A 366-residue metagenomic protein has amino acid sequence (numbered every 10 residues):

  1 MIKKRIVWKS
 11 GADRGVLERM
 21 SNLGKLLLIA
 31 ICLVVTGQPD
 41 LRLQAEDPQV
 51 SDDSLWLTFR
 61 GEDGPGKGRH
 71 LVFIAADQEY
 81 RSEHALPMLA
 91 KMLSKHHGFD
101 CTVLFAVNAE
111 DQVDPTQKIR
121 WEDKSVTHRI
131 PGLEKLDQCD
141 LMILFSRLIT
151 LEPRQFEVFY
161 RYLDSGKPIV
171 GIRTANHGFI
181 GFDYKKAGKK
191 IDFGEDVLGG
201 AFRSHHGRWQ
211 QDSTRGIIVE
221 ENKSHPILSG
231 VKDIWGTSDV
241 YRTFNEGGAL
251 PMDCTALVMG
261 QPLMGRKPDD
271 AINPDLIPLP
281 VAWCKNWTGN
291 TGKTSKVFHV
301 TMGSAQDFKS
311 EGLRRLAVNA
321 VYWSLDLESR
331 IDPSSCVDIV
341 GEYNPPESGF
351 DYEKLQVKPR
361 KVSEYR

Functional and structural regions predicted by a protein language model:
M1-N22: N-terminal secretory signal peptides that target proteins for export/translocation
K25-D40: Bacterial N-terminal signal peptides
E46-G66, H84-A85, K95-H96, D111 (+3 more regions): Extracellular ligand-binding/catalytic regions of CAZymes and related secreted enzymes and adhesion modules
P48-W56, S94, D100, T127 (+2 more regions): Catalytic beta-strand/loop cores that center a nucleophilic Ser/Cys/Thr and support acyl-enzyme chemistry
L57-F59, V72-I74, Q78-H177: Helical hinge/lid and interdomain linker segments adjacent to catalytic or ligand-binding clefts that mediate domain
R69: Nucleotide donor/acceptor-binding cores
M92, G194-A201, E220, T237-V240 (+2 more regions): Oxidoreductase and adenylate-handling cofactor-binding alpha/beta cores
K135, L144, L148-G230: A glycine-rich, often tryptophan-bearing local segment used as a flexible ligand/cofactor-contacting loop or short
